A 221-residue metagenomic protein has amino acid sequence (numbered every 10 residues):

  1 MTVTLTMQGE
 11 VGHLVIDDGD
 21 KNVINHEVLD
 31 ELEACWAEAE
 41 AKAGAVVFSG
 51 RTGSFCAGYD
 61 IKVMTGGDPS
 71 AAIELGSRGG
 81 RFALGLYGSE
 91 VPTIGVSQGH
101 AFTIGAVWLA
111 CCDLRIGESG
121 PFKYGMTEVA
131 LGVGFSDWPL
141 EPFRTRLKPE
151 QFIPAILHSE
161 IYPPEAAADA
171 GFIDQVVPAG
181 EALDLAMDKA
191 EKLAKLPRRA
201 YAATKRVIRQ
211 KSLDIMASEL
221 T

Functional and structural regions predicted by a protein language model:
M1-R51: Conserved CoA-thioester-binding segment of acyl-CoA-metabolizing enzymes
L14, F48, W108-A110, A167 (+1 more regions): Hydrophobic/aromatic residues within transmembrane alpha-helices of multi-pass small-molecule transporters
D30, K42, G50-F82: Glycine- (often His-adjacent) and acidic-residue-rich active-site loop that binds/positions the CoA thioester
F82-L131: Glycine-rich beta-to-alpha active-site loop
T103, S159-A166: Acidic, divalent-metal-coordinating active-site segment for phosphoryl/phosphodiester hydrolysis, typified by short
L114-I116, P154, H158-E160, Q175 (+1 more regions): Well-ordered beta-strand positions
G117-F122, A170-E219: C-terminal long alpha-helix characteristic of the crotonase
P139-E150: Hydrophobic, secondary-structure "cap" segments at the distal end of domains
